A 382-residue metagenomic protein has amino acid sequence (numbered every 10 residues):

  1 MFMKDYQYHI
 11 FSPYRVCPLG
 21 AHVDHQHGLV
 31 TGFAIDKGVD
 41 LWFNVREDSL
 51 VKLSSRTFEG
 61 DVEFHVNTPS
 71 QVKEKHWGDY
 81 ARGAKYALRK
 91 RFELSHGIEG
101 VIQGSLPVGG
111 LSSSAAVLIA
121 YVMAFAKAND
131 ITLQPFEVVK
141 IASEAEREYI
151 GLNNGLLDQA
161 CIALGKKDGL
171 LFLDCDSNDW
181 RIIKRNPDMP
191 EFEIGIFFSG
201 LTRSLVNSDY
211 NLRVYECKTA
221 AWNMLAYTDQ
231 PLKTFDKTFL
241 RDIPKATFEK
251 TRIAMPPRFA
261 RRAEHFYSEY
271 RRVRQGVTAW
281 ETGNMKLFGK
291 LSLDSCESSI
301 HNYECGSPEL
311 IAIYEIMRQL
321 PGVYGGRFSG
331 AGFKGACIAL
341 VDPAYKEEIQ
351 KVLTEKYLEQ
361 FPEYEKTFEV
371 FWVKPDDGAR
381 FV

Functional and structural regions predicted by a protein language model:
M1-L19, D40-H76, G169-G325, L340-V382: C-terminal nucleotide
M1-L29, F64-T68, K73-M189, Q319-L320 (+2 more regions): Gly/Ser-rich oxyanion-binding loop with an adjacent helix/lid that shapes the negatively charged ligand pocket
H27-A34, R213-V214: Short Gly/aromatic-enriched secondary-structure transition segments
G32-F33, W42-V45, F92: Short, charge-rich binding segments
A116, A336-V341: FabD-like malonyl-/acyl-CoA
F333: Glycine-rich phosphate-binding loop
